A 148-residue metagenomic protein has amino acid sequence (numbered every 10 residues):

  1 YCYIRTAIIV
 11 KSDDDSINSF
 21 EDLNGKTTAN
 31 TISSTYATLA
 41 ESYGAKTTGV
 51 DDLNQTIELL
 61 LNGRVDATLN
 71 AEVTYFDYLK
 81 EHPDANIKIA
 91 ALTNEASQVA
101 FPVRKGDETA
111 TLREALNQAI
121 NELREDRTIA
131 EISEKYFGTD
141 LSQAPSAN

Functional and structural regions predicted by a protein language model:
C2-V10, F76-Q118, T139-N148: Periplasmic-binding protein-like
I9, T27-N30, T68, P102: Short, well-ordered beta-strand segments
V10-T27: Flexible hinge/capping segments at coil-to-helix
K11, T31-T35, D52-L53, L69-L79 (+1 more regions): Beta->alpha turn/N-cap motifs
D15, S33-S34, T48-N62, S97: Short helix-initiation/N-cap motifs at beta->coil->alpha
S19, A71, E108-E122, T128-I132: Short amphipathic alpha-helical coupling segments at ligand-binding clamshell hinges and other catalytic/signaling
E21-D22, S42, N54-D77, E81-H82: Short helices/loops that flank or line small-molecule/ion binding pockets
T35-T48, I87-I89, Q118-N148: Ligand-binding clefts/hinges and TM-proximal coupling segments of bilobed small-molecule sensing domains
